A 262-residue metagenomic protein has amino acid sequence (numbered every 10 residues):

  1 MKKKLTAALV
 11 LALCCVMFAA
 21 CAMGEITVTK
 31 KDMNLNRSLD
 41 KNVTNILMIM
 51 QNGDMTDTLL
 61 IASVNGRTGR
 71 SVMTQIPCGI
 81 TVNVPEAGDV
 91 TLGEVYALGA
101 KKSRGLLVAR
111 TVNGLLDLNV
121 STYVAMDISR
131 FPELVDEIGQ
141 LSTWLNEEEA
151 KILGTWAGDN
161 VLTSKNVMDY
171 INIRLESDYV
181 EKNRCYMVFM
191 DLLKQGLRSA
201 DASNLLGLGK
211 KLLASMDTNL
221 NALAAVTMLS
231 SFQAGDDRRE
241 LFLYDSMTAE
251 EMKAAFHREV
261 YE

Functional and structural regions predicted by a protein language model:
M1-T27: Gram-positive cell-envelope targeting signals
A22-E262: Non-catalytic, solvent-exposed segments at the cell envelope interface
